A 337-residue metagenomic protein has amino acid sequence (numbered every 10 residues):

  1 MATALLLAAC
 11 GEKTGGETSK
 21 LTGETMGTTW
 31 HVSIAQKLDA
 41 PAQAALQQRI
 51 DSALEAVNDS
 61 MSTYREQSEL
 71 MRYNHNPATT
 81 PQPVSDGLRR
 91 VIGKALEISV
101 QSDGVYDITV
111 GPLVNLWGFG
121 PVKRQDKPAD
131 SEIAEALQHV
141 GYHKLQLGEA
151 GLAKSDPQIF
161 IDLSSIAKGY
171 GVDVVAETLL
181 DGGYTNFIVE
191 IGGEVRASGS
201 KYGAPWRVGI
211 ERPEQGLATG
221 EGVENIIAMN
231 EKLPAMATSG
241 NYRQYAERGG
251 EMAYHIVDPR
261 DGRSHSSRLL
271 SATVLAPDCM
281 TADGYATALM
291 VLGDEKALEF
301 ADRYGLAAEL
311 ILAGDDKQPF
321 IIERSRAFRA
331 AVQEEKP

Functional and structural regions predicted by a protein language model:
M1-L5: Sec-dependent N-terminal signal peptides
L7-P337: Mature catalytic core of soluble alpha/beta enzymes
